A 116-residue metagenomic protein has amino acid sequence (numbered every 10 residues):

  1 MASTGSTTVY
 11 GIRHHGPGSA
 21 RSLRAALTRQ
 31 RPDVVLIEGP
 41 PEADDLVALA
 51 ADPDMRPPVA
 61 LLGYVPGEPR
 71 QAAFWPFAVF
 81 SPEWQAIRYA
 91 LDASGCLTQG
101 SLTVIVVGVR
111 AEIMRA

Functional and structural regions predicted by a protein language model:
M1-A116: Compositional signal for N-terminal targeting/processing segments
